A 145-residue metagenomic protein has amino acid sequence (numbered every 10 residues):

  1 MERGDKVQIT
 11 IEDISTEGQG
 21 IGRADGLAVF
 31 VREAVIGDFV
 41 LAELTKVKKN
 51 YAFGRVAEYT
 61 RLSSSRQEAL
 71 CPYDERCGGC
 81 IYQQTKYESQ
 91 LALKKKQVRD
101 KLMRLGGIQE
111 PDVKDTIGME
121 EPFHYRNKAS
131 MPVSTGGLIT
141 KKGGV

Functional and structural regions predicted by a protein language model:
M1-V145: Non-catalytic accessory regions of SAM-dependent methyltransferases
